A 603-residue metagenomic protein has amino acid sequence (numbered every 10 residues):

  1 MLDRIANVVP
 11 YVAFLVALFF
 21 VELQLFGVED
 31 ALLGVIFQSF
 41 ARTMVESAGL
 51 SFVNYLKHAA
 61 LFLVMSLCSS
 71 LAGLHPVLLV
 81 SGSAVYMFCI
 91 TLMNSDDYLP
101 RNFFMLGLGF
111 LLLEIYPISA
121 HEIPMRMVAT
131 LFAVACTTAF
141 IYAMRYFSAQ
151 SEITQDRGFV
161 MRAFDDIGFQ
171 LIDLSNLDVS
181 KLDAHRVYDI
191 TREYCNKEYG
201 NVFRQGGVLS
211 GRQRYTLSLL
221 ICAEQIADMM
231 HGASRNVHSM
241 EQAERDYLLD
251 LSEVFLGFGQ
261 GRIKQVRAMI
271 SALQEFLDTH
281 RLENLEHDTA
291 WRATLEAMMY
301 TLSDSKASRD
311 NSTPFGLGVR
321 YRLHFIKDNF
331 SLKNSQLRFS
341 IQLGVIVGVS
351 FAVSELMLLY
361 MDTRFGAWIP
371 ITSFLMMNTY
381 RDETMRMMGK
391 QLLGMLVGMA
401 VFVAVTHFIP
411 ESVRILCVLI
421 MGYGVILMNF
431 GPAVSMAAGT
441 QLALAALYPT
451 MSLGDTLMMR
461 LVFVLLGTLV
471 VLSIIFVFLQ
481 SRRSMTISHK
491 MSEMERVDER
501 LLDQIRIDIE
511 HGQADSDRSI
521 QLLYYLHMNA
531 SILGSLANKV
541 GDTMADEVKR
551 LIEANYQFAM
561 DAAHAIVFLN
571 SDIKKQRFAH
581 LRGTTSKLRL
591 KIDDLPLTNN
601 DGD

Functional and structural regions predicted by a protein language model:
M1-V16, H121-A367, F478-D603: Cytosolic regulatory and coupling regions of membrane transport/channel systems
L2-V9, L25-L32, L71-G82, F159 (+3 more regions): Hydrophobic alpha-helical transmembrane segments
V9-G49, H58-L63, V80-T138, V347-E355 (+3 more regions): Pore- and pathway-forming membrane helices of multi-pass small-molecule/ion transporters and channels
L25-V28, L71, H75, D96 (+8 more regions): Membrane-interface elements of multi-pass transporters and channels
Y55, P100-F104, D183-Y188: Membrane-interfacial loop-to-transmembrane alpha-helix junctions, especially the N-terminal start
H58, M387-Q391, L444, E493-R496 (+1 more regions): Short amphipathic alpha-helical coupling elements at transmembrane boundaries
L63-L67, L71: A broadly used, surface-exposed interaction patch
K327-C417: Core alpha-helical transmembrane segments of integral membrane proteins
